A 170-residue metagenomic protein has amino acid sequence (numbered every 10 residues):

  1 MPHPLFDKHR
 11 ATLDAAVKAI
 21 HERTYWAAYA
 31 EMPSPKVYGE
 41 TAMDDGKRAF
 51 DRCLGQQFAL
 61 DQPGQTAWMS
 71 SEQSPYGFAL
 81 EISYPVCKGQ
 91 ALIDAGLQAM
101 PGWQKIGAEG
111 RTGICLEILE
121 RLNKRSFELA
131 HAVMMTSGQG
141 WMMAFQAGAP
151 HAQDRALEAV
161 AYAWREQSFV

Functional and structural regions predicted by a protein language model:
M1-M135: Short, structured beta/alpha segment
Q90, D94, T112-F127, Q139-V170: Long amphipathic alpha-helix in the N-terminal Rossmann-like dinucleotide-binding domain of NAD(P)-dependent
